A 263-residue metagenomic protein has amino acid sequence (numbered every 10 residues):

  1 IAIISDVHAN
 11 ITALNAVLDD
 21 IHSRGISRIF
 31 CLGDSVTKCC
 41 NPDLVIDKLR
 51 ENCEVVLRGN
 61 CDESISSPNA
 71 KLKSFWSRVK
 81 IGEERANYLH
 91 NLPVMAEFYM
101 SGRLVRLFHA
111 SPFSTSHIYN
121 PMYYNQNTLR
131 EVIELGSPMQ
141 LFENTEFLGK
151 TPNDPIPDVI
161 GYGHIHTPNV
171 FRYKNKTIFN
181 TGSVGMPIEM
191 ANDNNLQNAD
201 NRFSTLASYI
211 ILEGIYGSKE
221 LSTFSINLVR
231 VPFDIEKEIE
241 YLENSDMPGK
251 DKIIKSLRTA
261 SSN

Functional and structural regions predicted by a protein language model:
I1-A2, E97-R106, Y173-T177, E220-F224: Beta-strand-turn-beta hairpins that frame and shape the catalytic cleft of phosphate-ester-processing enzymes
A2-H90: Core catalytic region of metal-dependent phosphoesterases/phosphodiesterases, especially metallo-beta-lactamase-like
H8-T12, T37-C40, C61-S67, F113-T115 (+2 more regions): Active-site environment of divalent metal-dependent phosphoester hydrolases
R24-G25, E84-F171: His/acidic metal-ligating clusters that form di-metal
V55, V105, D158-V159, K176-I178: Structural motif
F171-N263: Acidic, His/Gly-rich catalytic cores of divalent-metal-dependent hydrolytic chemistry
